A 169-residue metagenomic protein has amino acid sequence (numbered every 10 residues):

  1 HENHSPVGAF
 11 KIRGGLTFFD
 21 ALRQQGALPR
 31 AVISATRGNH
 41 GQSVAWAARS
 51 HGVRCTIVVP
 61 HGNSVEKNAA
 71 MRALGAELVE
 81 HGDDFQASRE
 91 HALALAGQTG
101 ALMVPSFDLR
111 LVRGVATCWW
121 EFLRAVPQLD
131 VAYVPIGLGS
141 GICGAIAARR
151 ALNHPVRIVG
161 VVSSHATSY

Functional and structural regions predicted by a protein language model:
H1-Y169: PLP-dependent amino-acid enzyme catalytic core
